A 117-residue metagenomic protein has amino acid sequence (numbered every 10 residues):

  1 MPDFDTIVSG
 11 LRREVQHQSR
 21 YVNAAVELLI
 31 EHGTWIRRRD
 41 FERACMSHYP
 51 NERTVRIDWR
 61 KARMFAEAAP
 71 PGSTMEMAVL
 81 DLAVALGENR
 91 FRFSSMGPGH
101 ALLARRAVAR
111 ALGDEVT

Functional and structural regions predicted by a protein language model:
M1-S73, M77-L80, V84-T117: Extended, charge-biased low-complexity segments that typically form long amphipathic alpha-helices/coiled-coils
